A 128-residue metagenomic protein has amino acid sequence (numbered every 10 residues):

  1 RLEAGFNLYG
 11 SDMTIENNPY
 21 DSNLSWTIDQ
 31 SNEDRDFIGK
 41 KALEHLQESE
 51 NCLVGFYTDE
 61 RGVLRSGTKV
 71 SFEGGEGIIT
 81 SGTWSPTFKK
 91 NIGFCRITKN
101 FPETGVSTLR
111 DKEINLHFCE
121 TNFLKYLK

Functional and structural regions predicted by a protein language model:
R1-K128: Conserved, structured C-terminal
